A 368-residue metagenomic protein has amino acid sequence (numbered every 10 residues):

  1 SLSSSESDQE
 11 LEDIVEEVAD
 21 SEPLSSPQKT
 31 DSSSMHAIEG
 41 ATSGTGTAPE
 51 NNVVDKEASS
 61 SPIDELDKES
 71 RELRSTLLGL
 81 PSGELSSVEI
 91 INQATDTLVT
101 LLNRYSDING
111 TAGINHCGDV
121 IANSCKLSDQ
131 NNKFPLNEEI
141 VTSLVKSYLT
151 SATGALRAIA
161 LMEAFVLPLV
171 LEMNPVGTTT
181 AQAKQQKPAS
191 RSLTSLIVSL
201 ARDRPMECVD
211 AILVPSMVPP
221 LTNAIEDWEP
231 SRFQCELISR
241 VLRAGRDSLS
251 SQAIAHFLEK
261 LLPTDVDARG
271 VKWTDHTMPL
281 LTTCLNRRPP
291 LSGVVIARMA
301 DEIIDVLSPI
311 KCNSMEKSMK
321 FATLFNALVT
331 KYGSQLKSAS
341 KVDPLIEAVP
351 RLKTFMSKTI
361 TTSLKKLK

Functional and structural regions predicted by a protein language model:
S1-S60, D301-K368: Eukaryotic acidic, Ser/Thr-rich intrinsically disordered low-complexity regions
E22, P27-P230: Acidic, serine/threonine- and proline-rich intrinsically disordered low-complexity regions
I91, I114, E138-V141, S190 (+7 more regions): Residue-level detector of extended alpha-helical repeat arrays and alpha-solenoid scaffolds
L98, I121, V145-Y148, I197 (+7 more regions): Hydrophobic core/packing positions within alpha-helical solenoid repeats
V99, T194-D203, L213, Q234 (+1 more regions): The transition from N-terminal targeting/processing segments to the mature protein
D107-I108, L136, L149-A158, V170-V176 (+8 more regions): Flexible helix-coil junctions and inter-repeat linker/turn elements that act as hinges within alpha-solenoid scaffolds
F165-V166, I212-L213, F257-L261, I303-L307 (+1 more regions): Buried hydrophobic core positions in alpha-solenoid tandem helical repeats
H276, L280, M299-I303: Extended low-complexity, proline/serine/acidic/glycine-rich cytosolic segments
